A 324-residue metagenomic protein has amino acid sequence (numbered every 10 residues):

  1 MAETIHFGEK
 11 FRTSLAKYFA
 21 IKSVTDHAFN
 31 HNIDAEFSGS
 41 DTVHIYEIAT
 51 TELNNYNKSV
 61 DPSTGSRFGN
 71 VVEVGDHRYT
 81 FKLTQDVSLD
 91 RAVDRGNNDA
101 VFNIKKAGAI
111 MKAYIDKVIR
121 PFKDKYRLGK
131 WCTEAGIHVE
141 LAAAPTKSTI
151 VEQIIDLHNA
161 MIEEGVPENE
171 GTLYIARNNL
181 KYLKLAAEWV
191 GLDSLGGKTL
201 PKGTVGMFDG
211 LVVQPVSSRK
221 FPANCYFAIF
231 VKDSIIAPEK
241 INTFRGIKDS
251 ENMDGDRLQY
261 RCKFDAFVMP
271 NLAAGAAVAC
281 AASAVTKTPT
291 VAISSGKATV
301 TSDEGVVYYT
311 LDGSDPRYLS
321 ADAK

Functional and structural regions predicted by a protein language model:
M1-F81: N-terminal "assembly arms/tails" that initiate or stabilize quaternary assembly in self-assembling proteins
G39, H44, M161-G246: Extended oligomerization regions of viral-like shell subunits
L53-Y56, R91-A92, Y182-L185, M269: Short helix/loop capping segments that flank catalytic or ligand/cofactor-binding pockets
N57-V60, V190-D193, S314-K324: Acidic Ser/Thr/Pro-rich low-complexity disordered segments that often serve as glycosylated linkers/stalks around
N70-A109: Long, hydrophobic/aromatic-enriched structural stretches that serve as scaffold segments
R95-E164: Alpha-helical scaffold segments that mediate packing/assembly in large oligomeric complexes
N242-P289: Extended, compositionally biased alpha-helical segments that mediate assembly or anchoring
A282-K324: Short, compositionally stereotyped local motifs that mark structural "simplifiers"
